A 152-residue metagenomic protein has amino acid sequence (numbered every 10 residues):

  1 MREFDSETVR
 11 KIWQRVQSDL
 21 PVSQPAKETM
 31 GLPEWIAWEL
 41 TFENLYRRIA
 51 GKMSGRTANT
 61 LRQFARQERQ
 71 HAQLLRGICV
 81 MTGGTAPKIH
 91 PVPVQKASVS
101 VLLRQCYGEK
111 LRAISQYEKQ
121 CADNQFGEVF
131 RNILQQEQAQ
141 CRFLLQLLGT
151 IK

Functional and structural regions predicted by a protein language model:
M1-K152: Non-heme di-metal
